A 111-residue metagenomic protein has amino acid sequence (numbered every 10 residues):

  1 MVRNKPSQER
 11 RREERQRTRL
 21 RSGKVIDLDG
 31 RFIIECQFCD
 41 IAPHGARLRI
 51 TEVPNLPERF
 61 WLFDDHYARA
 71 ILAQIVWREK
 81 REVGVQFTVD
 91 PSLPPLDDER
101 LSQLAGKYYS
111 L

Functional and structural regions predicted by a protein language model:
M1-I41, E99-L111: N-terminal helix initiation/capping motif
R21-D27, P57-A70: Short conserved beta-strand and strand-loop elements enriched in small hydrophobics with frequent Asp/Gly
G30-F32, Y67-R69, R81: Short acidic/polar mixed-charge low-complexity motifs
E35-C36, I71-V76: Short beta-strand-centered aromatic/proline hotspots
D40, H44, I50-L56: Short, conserved turn/kink motifs that form compact alpha/beta structural patches or helix kinks used as
A42, R78-E79: Structural motif
A46-I50, R81-V89: Short, solvent-exposed secondary-structure boundary/capping segments
P91-L96: Short, charged/polar, Gly/Pro-enriched secondary-structure boundary elements
